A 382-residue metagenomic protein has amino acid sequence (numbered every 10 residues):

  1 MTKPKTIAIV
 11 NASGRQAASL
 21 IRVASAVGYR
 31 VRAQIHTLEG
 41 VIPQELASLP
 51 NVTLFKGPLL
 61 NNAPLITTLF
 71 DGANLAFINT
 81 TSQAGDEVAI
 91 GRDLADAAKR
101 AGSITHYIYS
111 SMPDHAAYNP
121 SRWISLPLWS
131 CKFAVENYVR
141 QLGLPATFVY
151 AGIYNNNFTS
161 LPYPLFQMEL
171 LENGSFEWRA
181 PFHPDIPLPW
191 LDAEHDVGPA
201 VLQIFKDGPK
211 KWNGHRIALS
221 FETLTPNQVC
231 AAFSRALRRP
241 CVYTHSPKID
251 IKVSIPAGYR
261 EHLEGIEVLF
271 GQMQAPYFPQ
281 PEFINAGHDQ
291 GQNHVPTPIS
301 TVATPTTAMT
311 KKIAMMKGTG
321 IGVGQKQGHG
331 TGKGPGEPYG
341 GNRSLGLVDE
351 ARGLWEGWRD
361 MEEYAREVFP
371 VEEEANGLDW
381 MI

Functional and structural regions predicted by a protein language model:
T2-E45, L60-A63, I78, S82-A89 (+8 more regions): Oxidoreductase cofactor-interface core, primarily capturing Rossmann-like NAD(P)-dependent enzymes
A8, F55, I108: Conserved Rossmann-like nucleotide-binding pocket used by diverse enzymes that bind dinucleotide cofactors
Q44-A47, V52-A73: Conserved Rossmann-fold cofactor-binding substructure of NAD(P)-dependent oxidoreductases
P50, D71, G102, L142-L144 (+1 more regions): Structured loop/turn residues at beta-strand edges in well-structured enzyme cores
T67, A95, E194-L202, W358-R366: Short, amphipathic alpha-helical "lid/cap" segments that border enzyme active or binding sites
F70-F77, I108: N-terminal Rossmann-like NAD(P) cofactor-binding module of classical short-chain dehydrogenase/reductase
I249-I382: A hydrophobic C-terminal alpha-helical subdomain
